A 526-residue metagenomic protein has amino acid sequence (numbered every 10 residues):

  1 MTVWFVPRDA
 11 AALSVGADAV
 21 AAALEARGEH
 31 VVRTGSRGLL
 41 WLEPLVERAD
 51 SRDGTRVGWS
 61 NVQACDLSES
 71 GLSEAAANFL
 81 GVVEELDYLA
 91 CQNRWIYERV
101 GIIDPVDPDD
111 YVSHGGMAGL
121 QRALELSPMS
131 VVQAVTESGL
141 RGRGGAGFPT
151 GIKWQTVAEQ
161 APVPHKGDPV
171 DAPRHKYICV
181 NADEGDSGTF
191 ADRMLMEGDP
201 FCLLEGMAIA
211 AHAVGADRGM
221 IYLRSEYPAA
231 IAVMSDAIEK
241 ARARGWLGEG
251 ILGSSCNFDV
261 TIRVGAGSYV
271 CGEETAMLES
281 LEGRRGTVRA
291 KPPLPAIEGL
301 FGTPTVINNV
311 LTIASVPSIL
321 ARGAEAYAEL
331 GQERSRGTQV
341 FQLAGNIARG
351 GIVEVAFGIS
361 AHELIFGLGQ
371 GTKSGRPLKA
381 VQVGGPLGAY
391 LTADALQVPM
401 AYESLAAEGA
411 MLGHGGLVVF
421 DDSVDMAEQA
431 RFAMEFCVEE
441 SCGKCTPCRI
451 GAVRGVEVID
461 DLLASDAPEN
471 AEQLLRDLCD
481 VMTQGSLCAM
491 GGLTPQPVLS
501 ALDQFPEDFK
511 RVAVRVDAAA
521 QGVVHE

Functional and structural regions predicted by a protein language model:
M1-V3, A17-V31, A49-A75, A118-E137 (+8 more regions): Ferredoxin-type iron-sulfur electron-transfer modules in oxidoreductases and energy-metabolism complexes
A11-L13, W41-L42, V135-V157, G267-E279 (+3 more regions): Conserved phosphate/anionic-ligand binding catalytic regions in large, soluble enzymes, centered on
E74-E137, L311, S315-G323: Flexible inter-domain linker/hinge segments
I103, Y111-A118, V180-D192, P295-L300 (+1 more regions): Gly-rich Lys/Arg/Thr-decorated short loops/hinges at beta-loop-alpha junctions or inter-strand turns that position
D109, R174, I231-F357, G369: Hydrophobic alpha-helical positions that pack around
Q121-D171, E329, R334, Q342 (+3 more regions): Accessory "access/gating" subregions that flank catalytic or transport cores
D199-A213: Histidine-anchored nucleotide/phosphate-binding helix
G206-A210, A356-G375: Short amphipathic, charge-patterned alpha-helical segments
